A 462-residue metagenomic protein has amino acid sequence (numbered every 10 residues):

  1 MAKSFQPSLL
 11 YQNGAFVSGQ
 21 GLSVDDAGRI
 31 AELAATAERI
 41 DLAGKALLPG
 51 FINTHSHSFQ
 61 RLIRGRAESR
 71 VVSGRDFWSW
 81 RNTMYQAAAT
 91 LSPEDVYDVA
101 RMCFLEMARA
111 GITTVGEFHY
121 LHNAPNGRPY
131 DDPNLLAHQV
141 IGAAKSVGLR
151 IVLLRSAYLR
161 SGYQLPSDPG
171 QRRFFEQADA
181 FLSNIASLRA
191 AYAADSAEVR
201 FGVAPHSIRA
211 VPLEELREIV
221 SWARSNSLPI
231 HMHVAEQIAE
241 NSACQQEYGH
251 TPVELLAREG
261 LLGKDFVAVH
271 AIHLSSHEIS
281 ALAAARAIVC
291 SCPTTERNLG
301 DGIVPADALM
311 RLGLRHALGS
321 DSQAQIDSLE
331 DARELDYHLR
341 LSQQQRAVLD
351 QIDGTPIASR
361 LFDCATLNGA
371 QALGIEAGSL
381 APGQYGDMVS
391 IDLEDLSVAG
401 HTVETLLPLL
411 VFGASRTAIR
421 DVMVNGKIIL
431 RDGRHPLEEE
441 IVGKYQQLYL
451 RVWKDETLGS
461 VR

Functional and structural regions predicted by a protein language model:
M1-Q20, D25, R360-R462: Active-site microenvironment of metallo-dependent hydrolases
A2-L10, D26, E32-W78, E94 (+3 more regions): Replace "His-x-His-based motif
S8, G28, G44, H55 (+14 more regions): Divalent metal-coordination and catalytic microenvironments
L62-D98, A124-P133, R160-D179, I238-D265 (+2 more regions): Active-site gating loops and adjacent loop-to-helix segments of metal-dependent hydrolytic enzymes
R66-R150, A180-S196, V442, Q446-L458: Alpha-helical scaffold segments that flank or form the walls of functional sites
N126-A271: Metal-coordinating catalytic core of metallo-dependent amide/deamination hydrolases
E236-A287, R297-A308, S322-L329: Catalytic core of soluble alpha/beta enzymes
R258-D265, D307-E394: His/Asp/Glu-enriched, well-ordered alpha-helical/loop segment that forms or immediately abuts the divalent-metal
